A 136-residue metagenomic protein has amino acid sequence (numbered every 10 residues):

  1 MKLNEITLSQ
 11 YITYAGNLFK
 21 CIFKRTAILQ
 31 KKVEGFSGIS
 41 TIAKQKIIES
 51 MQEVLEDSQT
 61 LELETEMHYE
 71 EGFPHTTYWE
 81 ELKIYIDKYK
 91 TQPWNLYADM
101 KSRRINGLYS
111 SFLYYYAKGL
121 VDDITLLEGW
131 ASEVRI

Functional and structural regions predicted by a protein language model:
K2-I136: Long, low-complexity or tandemly repetitive, helically biased scaffold regions used for multimeric assembly/adhesion
